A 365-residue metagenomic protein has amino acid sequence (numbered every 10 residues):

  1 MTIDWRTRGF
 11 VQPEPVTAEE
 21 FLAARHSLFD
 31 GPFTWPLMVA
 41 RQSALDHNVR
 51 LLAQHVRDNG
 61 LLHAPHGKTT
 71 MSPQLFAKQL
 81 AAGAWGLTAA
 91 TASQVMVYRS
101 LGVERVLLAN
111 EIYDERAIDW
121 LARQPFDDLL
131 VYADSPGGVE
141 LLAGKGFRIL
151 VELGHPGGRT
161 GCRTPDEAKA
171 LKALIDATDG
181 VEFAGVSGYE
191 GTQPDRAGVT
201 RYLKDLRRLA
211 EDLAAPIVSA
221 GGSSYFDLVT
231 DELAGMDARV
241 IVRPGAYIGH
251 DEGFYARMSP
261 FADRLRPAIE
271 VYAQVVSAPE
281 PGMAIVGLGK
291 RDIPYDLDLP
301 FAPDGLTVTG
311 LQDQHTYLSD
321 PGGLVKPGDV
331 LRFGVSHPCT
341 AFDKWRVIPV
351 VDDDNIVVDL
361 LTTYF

Functional and structural regions predicted by a protein language model:
M1-R123, L361-F365: A charged N-terminal "starter" segment
L45, K68, Y98, V151 (+5 more regions): Conserved, mostly hydrophobic/aromatic
L61-L62, A214-I217, P327, F342-W345: Flexible, glycine/charged-enriched surface loops at secondary-structure junctions
A64-D195: Active-site-proximal beta-alpha core segment in soluble small-molecule metabolic enzymes
F147-R148, G154-S259: Active-site loop/helix belt of alpha/beta enzymes
F226-D304: Active-site loop ensemble at the mouth of alpha/beta enzyme cores that anchors a bound cofactor
P279-F365: C-terminal accessory subdomain/extension
